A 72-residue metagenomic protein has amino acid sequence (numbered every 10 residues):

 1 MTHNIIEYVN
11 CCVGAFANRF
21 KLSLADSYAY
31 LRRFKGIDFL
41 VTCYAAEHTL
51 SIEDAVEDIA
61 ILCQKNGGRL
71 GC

Functional and structural regions predicted by a protein language model:
M1-D26: N-terminal acidic leader/helix
E7, Y28-L31, E47, C63: Broad hydrophobic/π-residue packing in well-ordered secondary structure
Y30-S51: Amphipathic alpha-helical segments that form the core helices of the histone-fold
A45-C72: Long, compositionally biased
